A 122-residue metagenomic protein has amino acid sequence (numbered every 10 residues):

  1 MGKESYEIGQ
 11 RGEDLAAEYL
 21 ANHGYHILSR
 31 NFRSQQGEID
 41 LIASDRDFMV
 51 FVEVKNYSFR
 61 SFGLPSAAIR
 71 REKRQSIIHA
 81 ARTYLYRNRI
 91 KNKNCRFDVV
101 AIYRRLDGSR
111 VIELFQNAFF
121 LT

Functional and structural regions predicted by a protein language model:
M1, Y57-R60, Q116: Short glycine/proline- and charge-enriched loop/turn segments that cap or connect secondary-structure elements
M1-R30: Acidic-basic catalytic patches of nuclease active cores, encompassing PD-(D/E)XK and other metal-cofactor nuclease
L20, L41-S61, R71, I77: Conserved catalytic cores of phosphodiester-cleaving nucleases, focusing on short active-site segments
H26-F51, T122: Active-site metal-binding core of divalent-cation-utilizing nuclease and nuclease-like domains
D40-I42, K55-Y57, V100-Y103, A118: Anionic group-transfer/hydrolysis microenvironments
F62-K93: Mid-chain, well-packed structural core segment of small domains
R87-T122: Domain-level recognition of nuclease-like catalytic cores that cleave nucleotide substrates
